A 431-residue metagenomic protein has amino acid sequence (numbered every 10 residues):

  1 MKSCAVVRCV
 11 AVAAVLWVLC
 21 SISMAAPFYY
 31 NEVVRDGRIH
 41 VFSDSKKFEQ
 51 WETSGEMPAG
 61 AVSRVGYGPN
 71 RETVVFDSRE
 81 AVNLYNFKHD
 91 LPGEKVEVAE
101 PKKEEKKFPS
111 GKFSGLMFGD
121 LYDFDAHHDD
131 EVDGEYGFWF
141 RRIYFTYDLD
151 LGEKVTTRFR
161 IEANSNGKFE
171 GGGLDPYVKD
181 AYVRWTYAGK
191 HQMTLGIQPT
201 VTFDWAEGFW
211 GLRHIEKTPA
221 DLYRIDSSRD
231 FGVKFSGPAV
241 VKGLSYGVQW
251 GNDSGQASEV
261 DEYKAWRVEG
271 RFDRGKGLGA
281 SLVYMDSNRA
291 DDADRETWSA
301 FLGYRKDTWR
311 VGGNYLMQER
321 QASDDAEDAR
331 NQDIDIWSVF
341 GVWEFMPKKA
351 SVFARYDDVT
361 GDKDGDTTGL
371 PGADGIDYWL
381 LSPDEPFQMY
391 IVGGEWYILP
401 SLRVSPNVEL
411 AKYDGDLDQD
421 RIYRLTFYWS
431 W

Functional and structural regions predicted by a protein language model:
M1-V7: N-terminal secretory signal peptides that target proteins for export/translocation
C9-S21: Bacterial N-terminal signal peptides
A11, S23-K102: Intrinsically disordered, low-complexity linkers and terminal regions that flank or interleave Cys/His-based
Y29-N31, A61-S63, Y136, A181 (+1 more regions): Residue-level detector of beta-strand structural context in well-folded domains
V33, G111, Y304: Short aromatic-centered micro-motifs
E104-A126, V132-G255, E262-A280, F340 (+2 more regions): Outer membrane beta-barrel
F118, D123-V132, G152, F169-G171 (+3 more regions): Outer-membrane beta-barrel pore domains
S227, S258-A265, D292-T297, F301: Short, contiguous, pocket-lining structural segments that sit at or immediately flank catalytic/ligand-binding sites
